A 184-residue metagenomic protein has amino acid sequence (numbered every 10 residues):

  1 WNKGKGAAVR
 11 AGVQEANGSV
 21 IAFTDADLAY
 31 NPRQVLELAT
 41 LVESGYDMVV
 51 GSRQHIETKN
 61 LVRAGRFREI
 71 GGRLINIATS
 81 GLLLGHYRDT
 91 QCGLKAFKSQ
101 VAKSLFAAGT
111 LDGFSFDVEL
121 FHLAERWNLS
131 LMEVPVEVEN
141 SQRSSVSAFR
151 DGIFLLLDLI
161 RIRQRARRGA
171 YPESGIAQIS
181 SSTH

Functional and structural regions predicted by a protein language model:
W1-E15, V20, P32-F114, S141-R150 (+1 more regions): Acceptor/aglycone-binding surface of glycosyltransferases and processive sugar-polymer synthases
L28-A29: Acidic metal-phosphate-binding loop of nucleotide-sugar-dependent transferases
I77, L82-G85, A108-H184: Hydrophobic helical membrane-anchoring modules
